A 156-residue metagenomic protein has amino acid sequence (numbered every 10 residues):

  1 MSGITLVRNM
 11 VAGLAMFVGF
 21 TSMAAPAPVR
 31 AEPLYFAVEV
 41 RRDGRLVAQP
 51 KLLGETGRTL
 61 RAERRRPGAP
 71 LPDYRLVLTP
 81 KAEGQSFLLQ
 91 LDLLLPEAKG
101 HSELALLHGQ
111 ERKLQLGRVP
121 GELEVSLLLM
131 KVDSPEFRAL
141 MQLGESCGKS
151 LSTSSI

Functional and structural regions predicted by a protein language model:
M1-L6: N-terminal secretory signal peptides that target proteins for export/translocation
N9-T21: Bacterial N-terminal signal peptides
A25-I156: Outer membrane pore-forming secretion/assembly proteins and partners of Gram-negative envelopes
